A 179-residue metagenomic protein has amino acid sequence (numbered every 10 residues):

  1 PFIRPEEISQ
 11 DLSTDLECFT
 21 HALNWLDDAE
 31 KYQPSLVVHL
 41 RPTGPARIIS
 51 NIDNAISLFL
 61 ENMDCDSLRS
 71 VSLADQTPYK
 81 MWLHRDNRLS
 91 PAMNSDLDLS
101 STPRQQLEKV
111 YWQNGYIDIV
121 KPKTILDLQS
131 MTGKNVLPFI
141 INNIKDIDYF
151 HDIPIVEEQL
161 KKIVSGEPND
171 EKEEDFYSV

Functional and structural regions predicted by a protein language model:
P1-Y32: Conserved N-terminal catalytic core of the sugar/cofactor nucleotidyltransferase
E6-S9, P42-G44, N143-K145: Glycine-rich "substrate-gating" loop/helix at the edge of Rossmann-like oxidoreductase active sites
L12, E17, H21, P45-I141: Conserved core of the sugar-phosphate nucleotidyltransferase
L23, L60, L160-V164: Short, hydrophobic alpha-helical segments
K31-P45: Short beta-strand-to-loop acidic/aromatic patch adjacent to the donor-nucleotide binding site
D127, P138-I140, I144-V179: Hydrophobic helical membrane-anchoring modules
